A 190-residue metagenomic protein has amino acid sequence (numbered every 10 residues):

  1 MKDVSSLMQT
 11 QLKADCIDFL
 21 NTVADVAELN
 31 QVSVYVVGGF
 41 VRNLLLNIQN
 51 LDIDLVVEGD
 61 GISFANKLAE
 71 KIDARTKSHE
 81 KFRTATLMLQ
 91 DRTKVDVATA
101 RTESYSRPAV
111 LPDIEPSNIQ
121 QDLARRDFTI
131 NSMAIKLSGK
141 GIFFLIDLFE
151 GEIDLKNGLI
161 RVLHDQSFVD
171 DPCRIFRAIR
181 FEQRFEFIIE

Functional and structural regions predicted by a protein language model:
M1-E190: Catalytic cores of the polymerase beta-like nucleotidyltransferase superfamily and closely associated nucleotide
